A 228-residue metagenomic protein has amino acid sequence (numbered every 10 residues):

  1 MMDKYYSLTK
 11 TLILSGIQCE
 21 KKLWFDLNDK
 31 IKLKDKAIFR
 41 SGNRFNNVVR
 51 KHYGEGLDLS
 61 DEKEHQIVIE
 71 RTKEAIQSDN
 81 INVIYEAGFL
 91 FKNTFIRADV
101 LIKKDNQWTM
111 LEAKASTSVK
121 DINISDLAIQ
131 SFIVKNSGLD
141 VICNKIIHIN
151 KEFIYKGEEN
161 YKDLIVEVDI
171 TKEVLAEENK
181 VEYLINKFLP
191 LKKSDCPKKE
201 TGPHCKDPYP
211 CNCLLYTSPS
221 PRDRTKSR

Functional and structural regions predicted by a protein language model:
M1-Q107: Metal-dependent nuclease catalytic cores that hydrolyze phosphodiester bonds in DNA/RNA, characterized by
S41-F45, D126, E177: Hydrophobic (often cysteine-bearing) scaffold residues that line and stabilize catalytic clefts of nucleotide/cofactor
V48, D126-I129, I133, K180 (+1 more regions): Alpha-helical scaffold elements adjacent to nucleotide-binding pockets in ATP/GTP-utilizing enzyme cores
I69-I147, K151-Y155: Well-ordered mid-protein domain cores that form the structural environment of catalytic cofactors
S118-D121, N136-L214: Metal-dependent nuclease catalytic regions and adjoining charged, substrate-binding loops involved in nucleic-acid end
Y216-D223: Conserved small/polar residues in nucleotide/adenosyl-binding loops
R228: Helix-hairpin-helix
